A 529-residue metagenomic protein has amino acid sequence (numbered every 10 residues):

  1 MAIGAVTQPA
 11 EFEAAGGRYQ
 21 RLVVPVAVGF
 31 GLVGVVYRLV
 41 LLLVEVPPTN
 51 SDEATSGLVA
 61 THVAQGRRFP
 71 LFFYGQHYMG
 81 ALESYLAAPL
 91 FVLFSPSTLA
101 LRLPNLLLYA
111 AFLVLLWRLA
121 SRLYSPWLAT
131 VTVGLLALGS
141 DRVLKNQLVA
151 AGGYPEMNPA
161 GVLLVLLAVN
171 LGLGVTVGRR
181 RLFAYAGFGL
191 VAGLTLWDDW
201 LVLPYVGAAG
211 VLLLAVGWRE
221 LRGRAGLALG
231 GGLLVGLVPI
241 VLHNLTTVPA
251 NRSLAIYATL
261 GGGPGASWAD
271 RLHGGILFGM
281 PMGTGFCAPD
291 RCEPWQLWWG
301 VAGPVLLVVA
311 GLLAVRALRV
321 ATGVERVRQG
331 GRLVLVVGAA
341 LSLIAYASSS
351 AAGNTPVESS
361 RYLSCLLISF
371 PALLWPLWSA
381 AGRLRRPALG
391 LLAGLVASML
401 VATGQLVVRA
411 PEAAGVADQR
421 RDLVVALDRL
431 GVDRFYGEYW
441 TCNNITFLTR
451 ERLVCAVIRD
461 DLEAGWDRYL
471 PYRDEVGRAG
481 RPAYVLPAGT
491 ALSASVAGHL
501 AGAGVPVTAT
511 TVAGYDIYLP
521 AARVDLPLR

Functional and structural regions predicted by a protein language model:
G4, P9, E13, P204-L234: Perimembrane helix-loop-helix junctions
P9-E13, V63, L164-G187: Membrane-interface transmembrane helices that cradle and orient dolichyl/undecaprenyl
G17-L22, S121-R122, L128, V175-L182 (+2 more regions): Membrane-interface helix-loop-helix junctions at transmembrane boundaries of multi-pass membrane enzymes, predominantly
V24-F30, L116-S140: Transmembrane-helix signature of polytopic, membrane-embedded enzymes that assemble or transfer cell-envelope glycans
V28, L234, W378-L406: Signature aromatic-anchored transmembrane alpha helix within multi-pass, membrane-resident enzymes that catalyze glycan
L39-L43, T98, R102, Y109-F112 (+1 more regions): Aromatic- and kink-enriched transmembrane "portal" helix at the membrane-lumen/periplasm boundary that abuts
L182-D199, A209-L212, G232-L237: Membrane-interface alpha helices of multi-pass inner-membrane proteins
G300-V305, E325-R386: Hydrophobic/aromatic-rich transmembrane helices and adjacent perimembrane loops
